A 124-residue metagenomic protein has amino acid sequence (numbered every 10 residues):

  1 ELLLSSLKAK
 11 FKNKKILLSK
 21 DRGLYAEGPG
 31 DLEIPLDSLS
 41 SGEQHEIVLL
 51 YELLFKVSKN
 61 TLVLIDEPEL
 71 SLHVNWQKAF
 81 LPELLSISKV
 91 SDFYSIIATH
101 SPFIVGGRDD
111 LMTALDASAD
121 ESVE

Functional and structural regions predicted by a protein language model:
L2-L7, F11-E124: Switch/communication elements of ASCE P-loop NTPase nucleotide-binding domains
